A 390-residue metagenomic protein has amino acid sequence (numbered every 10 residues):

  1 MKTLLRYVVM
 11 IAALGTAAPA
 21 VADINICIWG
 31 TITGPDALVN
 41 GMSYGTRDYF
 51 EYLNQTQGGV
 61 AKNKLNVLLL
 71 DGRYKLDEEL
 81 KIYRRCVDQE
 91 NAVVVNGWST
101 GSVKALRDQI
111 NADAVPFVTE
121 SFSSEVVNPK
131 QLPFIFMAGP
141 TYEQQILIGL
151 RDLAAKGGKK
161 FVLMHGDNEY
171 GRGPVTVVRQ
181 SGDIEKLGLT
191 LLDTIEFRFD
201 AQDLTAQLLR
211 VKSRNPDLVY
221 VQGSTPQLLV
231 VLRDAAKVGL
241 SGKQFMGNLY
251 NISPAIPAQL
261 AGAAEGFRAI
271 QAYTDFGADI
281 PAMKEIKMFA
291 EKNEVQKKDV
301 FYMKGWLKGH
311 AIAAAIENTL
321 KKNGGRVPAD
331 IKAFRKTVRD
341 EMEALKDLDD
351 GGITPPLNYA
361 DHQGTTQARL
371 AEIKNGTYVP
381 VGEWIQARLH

Functional and structural regions predicted by a protein language model:
M1-T3: N-terminal secretory signal peptides that target proteins for export/translocation
L5-I11, A22-H390: Extracytosolic ligand-binding ectodomains
